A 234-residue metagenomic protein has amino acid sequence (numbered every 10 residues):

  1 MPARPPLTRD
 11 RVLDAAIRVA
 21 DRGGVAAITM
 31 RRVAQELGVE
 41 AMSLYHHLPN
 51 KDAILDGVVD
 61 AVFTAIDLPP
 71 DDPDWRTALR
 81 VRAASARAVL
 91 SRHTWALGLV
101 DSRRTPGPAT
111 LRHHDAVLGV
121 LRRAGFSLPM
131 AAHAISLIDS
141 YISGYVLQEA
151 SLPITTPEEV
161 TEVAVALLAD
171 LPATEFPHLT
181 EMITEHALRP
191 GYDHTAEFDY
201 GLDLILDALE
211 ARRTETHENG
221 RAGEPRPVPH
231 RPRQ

Functional and structural regions predicted by a protein language model:
M1-R32, E36-V39, L48-D56: Basic, helix-initiating cap at the start of DNA-binding domains
R11-R18, R22-G23, A53-P69, A78-S85 (+2 more regions): Alpha-helical structural segments
H47-L48, A134: Residues in the recognition helix of alpha-helical DNA-binding motifs
G57-V59, R87-A109, D115-A116, L147-S151 (+1 more regions): Amphipathic alpha-helical segments used for helix-helix packing
D67-R112, P129-A131, I135-I138: Hydrophobic alpha-helical connector segments
D115-L168: A contiguous pocket-lining binding segment that forms or flanks enzyme active sites
R123, S151-Q234: C-terminal peripheral helix-coil segments that are non-catalytic and often amphipathic
